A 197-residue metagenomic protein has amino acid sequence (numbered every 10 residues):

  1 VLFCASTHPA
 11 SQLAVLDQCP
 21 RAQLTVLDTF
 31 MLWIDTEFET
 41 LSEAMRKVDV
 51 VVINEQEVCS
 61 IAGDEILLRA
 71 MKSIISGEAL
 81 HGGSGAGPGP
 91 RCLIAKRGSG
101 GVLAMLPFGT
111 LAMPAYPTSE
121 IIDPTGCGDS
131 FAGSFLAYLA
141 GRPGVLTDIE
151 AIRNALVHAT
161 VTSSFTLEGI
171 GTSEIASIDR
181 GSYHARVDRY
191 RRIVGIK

Functional and structural regions predicted by a protein language model:
V1, A14, S60, S73 (+1 more regions): Alpha-helical scaffold segments in soluble metabolic enzymes
V1-S11: Conserved phosphate-binding/catalytic loop of the ribokinase/pfkB sugar-kinase fold
T7, F30, Q56, F135: Short glycine-/small-residue-rich Rossmann-like dinucleotide-binding loops
P9-L13, T36-F38: Short, well-ordered alpha-helical microsegments
L13-P20: Alpha-helix C-terminal capping segments
P20-L24, M31-P114, E120, I149: Conserved phosphate/ATP/ADP-binding segment of small-molecule kinases
G89, Y116-I196: Conserved post-catalytic alpha-helical subdomain immediately downstream of the catalytic base and nucleotide-binding
